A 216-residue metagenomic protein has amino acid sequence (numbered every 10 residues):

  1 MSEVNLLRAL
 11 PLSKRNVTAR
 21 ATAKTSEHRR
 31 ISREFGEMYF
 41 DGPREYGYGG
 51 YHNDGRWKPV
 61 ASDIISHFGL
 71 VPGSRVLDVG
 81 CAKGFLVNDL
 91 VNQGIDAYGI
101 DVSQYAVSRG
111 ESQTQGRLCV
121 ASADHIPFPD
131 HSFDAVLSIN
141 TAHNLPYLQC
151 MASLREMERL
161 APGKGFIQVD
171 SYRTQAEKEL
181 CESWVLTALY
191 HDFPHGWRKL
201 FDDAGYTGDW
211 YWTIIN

Functional and structural regions predicted by a protein language model:
M1-F68, R75-P127, L145-A152, E156 (+1 more regions): Class I (Rossmann-like) S-adenosyl-L-methionine-dependent methyltransferase catalytic domain, capturing the SAM-binding
P129-H131: Glycine-rich phosphate-binding loop signature in dinucleotide/nucleotide-binding domains
D134, G163: Conserved acidic residues
L137: A conserved beta-strand element that flanks and buttresses the S-adenosyl-L-methionine
N140-N144: Short catalytic micro-motifs in class I SAM-dependent methyltransferases
